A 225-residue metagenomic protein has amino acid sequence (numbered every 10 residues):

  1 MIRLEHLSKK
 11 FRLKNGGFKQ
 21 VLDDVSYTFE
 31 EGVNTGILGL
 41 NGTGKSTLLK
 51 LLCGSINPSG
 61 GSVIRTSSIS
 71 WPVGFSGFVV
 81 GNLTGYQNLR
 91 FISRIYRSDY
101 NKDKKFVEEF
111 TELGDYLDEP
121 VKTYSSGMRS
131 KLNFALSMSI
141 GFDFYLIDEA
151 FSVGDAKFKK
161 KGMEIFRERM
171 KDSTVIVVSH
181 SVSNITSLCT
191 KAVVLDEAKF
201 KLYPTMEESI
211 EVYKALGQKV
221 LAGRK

Functional and structural regions predicted by a protein language model:
I2, Q20-D24: Conserved structural motif at the start of ABC-family nucleotide-binding domains
K9, D24-F29, V63: Conserved A-loop
K10-R12, S68, V73-A156, E164: ABC-family P-loop ATPase nucleotide-binding domains
N34-L38, T43-R94: ABC ATPase nucleotide-binding domain signature region
K159-K171: Helical segment within the ABC ATPase nucleotide-binding domain
D172-S179: Conserved H-loop
S181-L188: Conserved H-loop
K199-G223: Conserved beta-strand-loop-alpha-helix hinge in the C-terminal portion of ABC ATPase nucleotide-binding domains
